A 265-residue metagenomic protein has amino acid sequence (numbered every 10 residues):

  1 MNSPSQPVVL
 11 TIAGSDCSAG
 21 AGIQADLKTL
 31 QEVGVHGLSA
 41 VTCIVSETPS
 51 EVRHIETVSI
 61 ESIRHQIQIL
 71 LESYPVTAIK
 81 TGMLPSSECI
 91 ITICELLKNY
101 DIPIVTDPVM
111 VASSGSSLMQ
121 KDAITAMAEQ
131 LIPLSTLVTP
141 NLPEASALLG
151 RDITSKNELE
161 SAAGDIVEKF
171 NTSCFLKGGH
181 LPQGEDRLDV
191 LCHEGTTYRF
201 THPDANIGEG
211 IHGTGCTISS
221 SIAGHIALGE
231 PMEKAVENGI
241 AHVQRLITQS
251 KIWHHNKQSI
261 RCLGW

Functional and structural regions predicted by a protein language model:
M1-Q6, G22, E185-T201: Acidic-glycine-rich active-site phosphate/pyrophosphate-binding loop
N2-T11, L27-S113, R261, W265: Conserved N-terminal subdomain of the carbohydrate kinase-like
I12-S18, Y198-H212: Short pre-catalytic strand/loop immediately N-terminal to key active-site residues, enriched for Gly-Thr
Q24, S146-A147, G208-M232: Short, small-residue alpha-helix embedded
V33-L38, T197-Y198, H225-G239: Phosphate-handling active-site elements
T57, S73, E233-W265: Charged C-terminal helix
K121-T197, I207: Conserved phosphate/ATP/ADP-binding segment of small-molecule kinases
